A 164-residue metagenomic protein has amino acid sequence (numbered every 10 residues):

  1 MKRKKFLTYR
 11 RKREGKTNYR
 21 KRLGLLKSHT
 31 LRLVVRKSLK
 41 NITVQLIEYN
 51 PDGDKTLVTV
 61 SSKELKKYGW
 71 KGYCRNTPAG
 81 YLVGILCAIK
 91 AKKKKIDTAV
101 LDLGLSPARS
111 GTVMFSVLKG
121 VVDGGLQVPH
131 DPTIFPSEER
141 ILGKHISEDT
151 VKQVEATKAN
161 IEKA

Functional and structural regions predicted by a protein language model:
M1-P51, T56-T59, K63-K67, P132-A164: Intrinsically disordered, Lys/Arg-rich N-terminal extensions and targeting peptides of nucleic-acid-associated proteins
K55-V58, L65-Y68, G80-L82, V121-G125: Short, surface-exposed linear patches
T56, A79, V83, C87 (+1 more regions): Amphipathic alpha-helical interface surfaces
Y68-K93: Acidic helix/loop or adjacent segment enriched in Glu/Asp that either coordinates divalent metal
A91-T98, R109: Beta-rich strand-turn-strand
G104-S106: Short loop/turn motifs enriched for small/polar and acidic residues
R109-I134: Short, low-complexity, polybasic intrinsically disordered segments
